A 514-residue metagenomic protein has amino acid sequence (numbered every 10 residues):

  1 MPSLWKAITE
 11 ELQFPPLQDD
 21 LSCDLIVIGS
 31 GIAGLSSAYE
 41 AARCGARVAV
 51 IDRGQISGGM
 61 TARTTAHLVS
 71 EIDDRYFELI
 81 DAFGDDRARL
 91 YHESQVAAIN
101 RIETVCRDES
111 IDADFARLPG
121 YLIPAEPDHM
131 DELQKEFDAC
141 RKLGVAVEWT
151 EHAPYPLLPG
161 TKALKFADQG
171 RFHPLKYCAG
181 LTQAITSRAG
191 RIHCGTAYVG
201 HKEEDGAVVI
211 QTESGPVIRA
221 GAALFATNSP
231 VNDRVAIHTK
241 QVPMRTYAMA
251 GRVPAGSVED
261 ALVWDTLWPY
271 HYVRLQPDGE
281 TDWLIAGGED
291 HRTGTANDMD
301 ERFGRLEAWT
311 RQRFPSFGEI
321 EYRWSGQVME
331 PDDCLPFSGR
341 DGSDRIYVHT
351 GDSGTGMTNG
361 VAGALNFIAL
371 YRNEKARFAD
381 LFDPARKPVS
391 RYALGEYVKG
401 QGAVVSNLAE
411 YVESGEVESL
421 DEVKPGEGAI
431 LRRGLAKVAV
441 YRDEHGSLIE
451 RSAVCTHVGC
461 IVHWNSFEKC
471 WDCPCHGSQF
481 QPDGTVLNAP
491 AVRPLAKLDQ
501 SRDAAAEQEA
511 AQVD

Functional and structural regions predicted by a protein language model:
M1-L25, R43, T485, V492-D503 (+1 more regions): Extreme N-terminal leader/targeting segments of oxidoreductases
P2-I8, D74-I80, E103-G180: Flavin (FAD/FMN) cofactor-binding and adjacent substrate-gating region of FAD-dependent oxidoreductase domains
A42-R63: Glycine-rich FAD pyrophosphate-binding loop
R63-S94: Glycine-rich active-site loop/strand segments that organize a redox cofactor
D131, D138-L143, A163-G221: Helical element adjacent to the flavin cofactor pocket in flavoenzyme catalytic cores
G200-Q276, G415, D421: Flavin-dependent oxidoreductases
M249, I430-D514: Rieske [2Fe-2S] iron-sulfur-binding domain
L267-W268, R292-Y397, R451: C-terminal catalytic lobe of FAD-dependent flavoproteins
